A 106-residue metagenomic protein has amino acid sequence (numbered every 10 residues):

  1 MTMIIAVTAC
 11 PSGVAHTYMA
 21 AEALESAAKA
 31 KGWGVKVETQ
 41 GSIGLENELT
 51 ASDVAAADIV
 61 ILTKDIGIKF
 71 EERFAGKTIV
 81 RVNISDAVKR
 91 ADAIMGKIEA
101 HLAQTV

Functional and structural regions predicted by a protein language model:
M3-I5, G34: Residues that mark the start of a beta-strand
I5, T78-V106: Ser/Thr/Gly-rich flexible loops in soluble cytosolic domains mediating phosphotransfer, phosphorylation
A9-A28: Glycine-rich phosphate/diphosphate-binding loop of Rossmann-like nucleotide-binding domains
A30-A57: N-terminal beta-loop-helix "entrance" segment that forms/cooperates in small-molecule cofactor or anionic ligand
A57-D58, G76-K77: Short, well-ordered alpha-helix to beta-strand connector turns
K64-I68: Short, polar loop motifs at secondary-structure junctions
E71-F74: Glycine/threonine-rich flexible loop motifs
